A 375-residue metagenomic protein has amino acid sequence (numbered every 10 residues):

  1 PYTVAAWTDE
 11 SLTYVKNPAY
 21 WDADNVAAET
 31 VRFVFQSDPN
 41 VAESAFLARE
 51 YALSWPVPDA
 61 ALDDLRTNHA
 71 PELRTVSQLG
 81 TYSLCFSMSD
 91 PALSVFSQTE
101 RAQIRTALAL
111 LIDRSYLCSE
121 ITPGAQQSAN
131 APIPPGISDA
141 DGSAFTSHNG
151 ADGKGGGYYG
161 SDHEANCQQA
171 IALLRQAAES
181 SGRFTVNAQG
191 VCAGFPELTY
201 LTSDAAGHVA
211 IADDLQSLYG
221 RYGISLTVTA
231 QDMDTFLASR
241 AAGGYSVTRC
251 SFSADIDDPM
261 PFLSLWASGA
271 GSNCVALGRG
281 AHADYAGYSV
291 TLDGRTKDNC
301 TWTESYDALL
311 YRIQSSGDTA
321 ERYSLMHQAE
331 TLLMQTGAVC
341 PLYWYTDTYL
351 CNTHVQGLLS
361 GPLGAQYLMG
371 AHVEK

Functional and structural regions predicted by a protein language model:
P1, D22-A27, L65-V76, C85-E100 (+5 more regions): Short, solvent-exposed loop/beta-turn-alpha elements that line the ligand-binding surface or hinge of extracytoplasmic
P1-V26, T30, N40, A172: Gly/Pro-rich hinge or "lid" segments in bacterial periplasmic/extracellular proteins
A5, T13-K16, T99-S217, R221 (+2 more regions): Append "and occasionally in soluble cytosolic enzymes with long acidic Gly/Pro-rich linkers
R32-S44, V57-A60, V228-A238: Short helix-initiation/N-cap motifs at beta->coil->alpha
N40-Y51, R66-N68, Q103, D213-Y222 (+1 more regions): Short helices/loops that flank or line small-molecule/ion binding pockets
V57-H69, A254-P259: A ligand-binding cleft/hinge motif common to bilobed small-molecule-binding domains
S119, A177-S203, S251, E304-N352: Bilobed periplasmic-binding protein-like "clamshell/Venus-flytrap" ligand-binding domains
G220-R279: Periplasmic binding protein-like
